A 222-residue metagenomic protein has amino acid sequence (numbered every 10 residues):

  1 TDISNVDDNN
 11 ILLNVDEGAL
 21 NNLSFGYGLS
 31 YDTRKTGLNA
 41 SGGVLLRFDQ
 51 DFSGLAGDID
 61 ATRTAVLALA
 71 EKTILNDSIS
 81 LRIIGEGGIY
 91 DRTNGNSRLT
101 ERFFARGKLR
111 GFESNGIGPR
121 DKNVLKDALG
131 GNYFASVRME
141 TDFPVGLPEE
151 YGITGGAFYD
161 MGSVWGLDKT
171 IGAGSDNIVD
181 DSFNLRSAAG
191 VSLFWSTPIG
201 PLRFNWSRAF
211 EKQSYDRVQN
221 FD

Functional and structural regions predicted by a protein language model:
D2-I153, A157-N177, E211, Y215-V218: C-terminal outer-membrane beta-barrel translocator/porin domains of Gram-negative envelope proteins and their
G26, V191-G200, Q219-D222: Outer-membrane beta-barrel "beta-signal"
A173-N177, S182-T197: Strand-loop-strand
